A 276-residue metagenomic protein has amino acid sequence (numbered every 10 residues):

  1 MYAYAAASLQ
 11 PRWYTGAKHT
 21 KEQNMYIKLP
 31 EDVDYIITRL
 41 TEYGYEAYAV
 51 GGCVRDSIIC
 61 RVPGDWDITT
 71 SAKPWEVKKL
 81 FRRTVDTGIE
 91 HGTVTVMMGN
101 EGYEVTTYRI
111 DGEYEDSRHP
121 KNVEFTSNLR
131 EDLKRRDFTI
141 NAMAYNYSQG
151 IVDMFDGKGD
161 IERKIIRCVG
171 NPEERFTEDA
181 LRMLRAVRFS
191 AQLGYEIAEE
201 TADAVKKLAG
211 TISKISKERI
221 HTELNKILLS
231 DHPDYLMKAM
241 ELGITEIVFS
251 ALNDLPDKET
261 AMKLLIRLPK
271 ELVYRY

Functional and structural regions predicted by a protein language model:
Y2, S8, W13-Y276: Catalytic cores of the polymerase beta-like nucleotidyltransferase superfamily and closely associated nucleotide
